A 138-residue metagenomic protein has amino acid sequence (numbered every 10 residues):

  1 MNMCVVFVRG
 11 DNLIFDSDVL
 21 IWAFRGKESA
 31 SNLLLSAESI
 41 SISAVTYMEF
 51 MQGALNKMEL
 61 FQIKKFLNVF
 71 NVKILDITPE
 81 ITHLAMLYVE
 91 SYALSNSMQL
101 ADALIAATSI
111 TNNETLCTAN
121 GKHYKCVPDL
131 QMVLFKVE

Functional and structural regions predicted by a protein language model:
M1-I42, Q52-K65, E138: Short, well-structured N-terminal submotif of metal-dependent ribonuclease cores
N2-F7, D11, K73-A119: Active-site neighborhoods of divalent-metal-dependent phosphate/nucleic-acid chemistry enzymes
V19-L20, T46, I81, L104-I105 (+1 more regions): Alpha-helix capping/helix-boundary segments
L20-I21, M48-M51, K125, V133: Nucleotide phosphate-binding site architecture
S31-L35, K122-D129: Short loop/helix-cap segments at secondary-structure boundaries that form the rim of catalytic
S43, Y47, L60-I63, T82 (+1 more regions): A general structural signal for well-ordered alpha-helical segments in protein cores
T78, Q131-E138: Short beta-strand->loop
